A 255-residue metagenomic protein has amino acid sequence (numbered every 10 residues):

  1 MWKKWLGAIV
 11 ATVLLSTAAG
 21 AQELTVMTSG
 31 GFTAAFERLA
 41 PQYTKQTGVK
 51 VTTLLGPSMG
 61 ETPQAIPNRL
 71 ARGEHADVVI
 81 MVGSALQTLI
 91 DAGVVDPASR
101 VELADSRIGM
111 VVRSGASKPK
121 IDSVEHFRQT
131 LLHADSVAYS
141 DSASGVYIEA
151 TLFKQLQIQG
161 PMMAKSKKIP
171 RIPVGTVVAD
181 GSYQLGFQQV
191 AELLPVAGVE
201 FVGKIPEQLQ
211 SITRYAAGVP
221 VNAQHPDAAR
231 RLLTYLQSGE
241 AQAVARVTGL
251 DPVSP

Functional and structural regions predicted by a protein language model:
M1-W2: N-terminal secretory signal peptides that target proteins for export/translocation
W5-T17: Bacterial N-terminal signal peptides
Q22-Q64, A71-H75, S84-A92, D96-P97 (+2 more regions): Exported/periplasmic ABC-transporter solute-binding proteins
I80: Phosphate-/polyanion-interacting regions in eukaryotic proteins
